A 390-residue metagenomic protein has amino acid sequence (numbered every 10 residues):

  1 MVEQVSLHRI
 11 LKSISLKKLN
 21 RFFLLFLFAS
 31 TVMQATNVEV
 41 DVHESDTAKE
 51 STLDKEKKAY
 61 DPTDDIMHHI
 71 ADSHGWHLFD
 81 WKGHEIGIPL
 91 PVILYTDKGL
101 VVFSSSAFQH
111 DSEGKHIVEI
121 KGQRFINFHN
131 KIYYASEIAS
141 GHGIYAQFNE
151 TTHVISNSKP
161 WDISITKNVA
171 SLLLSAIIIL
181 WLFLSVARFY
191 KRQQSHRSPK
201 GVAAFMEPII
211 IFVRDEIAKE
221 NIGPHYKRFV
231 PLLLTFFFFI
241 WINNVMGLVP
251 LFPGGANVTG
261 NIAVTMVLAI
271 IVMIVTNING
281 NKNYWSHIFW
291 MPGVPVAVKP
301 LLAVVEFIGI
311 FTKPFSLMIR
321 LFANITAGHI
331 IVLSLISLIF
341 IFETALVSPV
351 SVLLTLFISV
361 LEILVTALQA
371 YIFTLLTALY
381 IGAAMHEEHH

Functional and structural regions predicted by a protein language model:
M1-R21, H389-H390: Short, Lys/Arg-enriched, disordered terminal segments
V2-Q4, S13-L16, M33-H196: Perimembrane topogenic segments of multi-pass inner/organellar membrane proteins
N20-T31: Bacterial N-terminal signal peptides
R21, I165, Y190, N221-V230: Membrane-interface helix starts
I155-P160, I211-H225: Cytosolic juxtamembrane amphipathic/interface segments immediately preceding and feeding into a transmembrane helix
K167-L180, V258-V272: Alpha-helical transmembrane segments
W181-E220: Hydrophobic transmembrane alpha-helix segments characteristic of membrane transport and insertion machinery
R214-E216, V230, L234-L251, T259 (+3 more regions): Hydrophobic alpha-helical transmembrane segments and adjacent short intramembrane/lumenal linkers of inner/organellar
